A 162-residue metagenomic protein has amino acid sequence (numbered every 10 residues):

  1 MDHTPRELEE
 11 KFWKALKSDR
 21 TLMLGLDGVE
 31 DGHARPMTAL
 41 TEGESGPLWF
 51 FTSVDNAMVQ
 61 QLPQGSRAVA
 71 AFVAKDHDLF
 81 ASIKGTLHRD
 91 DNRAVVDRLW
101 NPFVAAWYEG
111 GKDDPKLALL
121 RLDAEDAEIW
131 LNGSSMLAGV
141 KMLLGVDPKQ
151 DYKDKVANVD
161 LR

Functional and structural regions predicted by a protein language model:
M1-T21, R162: N-terminal leader/targeting segments and the immediate start of mature chains
K11, E30-P36, V59: Positively charged, polar, low-complexity stretches
K14-V29, R67-F72: A short, Trp-centered hydrophobic/proline-enriched beta-strand micro-motif
E44-W49: Short active-site oxyanion
F51-S53: Short His-Asn-centered micro-motif
A57-M58, I129: Short beta-strands and strand-coil junctions in structured, solvent-facing domains, enriched
M58-A124: Short, structured beta-strand-loop surface elements
D113-R162: C-terminal edge-of-domain segments
